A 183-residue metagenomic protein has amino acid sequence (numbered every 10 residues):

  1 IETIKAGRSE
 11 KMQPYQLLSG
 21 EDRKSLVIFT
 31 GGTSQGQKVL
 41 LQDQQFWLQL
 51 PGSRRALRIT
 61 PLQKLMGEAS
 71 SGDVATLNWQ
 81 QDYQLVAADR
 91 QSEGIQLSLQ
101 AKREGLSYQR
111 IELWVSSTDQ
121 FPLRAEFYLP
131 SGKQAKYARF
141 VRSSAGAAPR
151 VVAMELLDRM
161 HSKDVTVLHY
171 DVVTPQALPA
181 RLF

Functional and structural regions predicted by a protein language model:
I1-G52: N-terminal mature ectodomain segment of secretory-pathway/periplasmic proteins
T3-I4, Q13-Y15, A69-A75, F140 (+1 more regions): Intrinsically disordered, low-complexity boundary segments flanking structured domains
M12-Q13, D82-A87, Y137-R139, A153: Short structured motifs
Q16-L18, Q35-L40, D89, W114-S117 (+1 more regions): Short linear motifs in intrinsically disordered
L17-E21, D43-Q45, P61-M66, V141-S144 (+1 more regions): A short, sequence-level motif marking secondary-structure junctions
G20, G52, N78, A147-P149 (+1 more regions): A generic structural signal for short, non-catalytic loop/turn and secondary-structure boundary residues
T33-Q35, D43-Q109, D119, A177 (+1 more regions): Flexible, processing/modification-adjacent segments and terminal tails in exported/periplasmic/extracellular proteins
I59, S92-L182: Gly/Pro-enriched, hydrophobic low-complexity segments that function as extracytoplasmic propeptides/linkers
